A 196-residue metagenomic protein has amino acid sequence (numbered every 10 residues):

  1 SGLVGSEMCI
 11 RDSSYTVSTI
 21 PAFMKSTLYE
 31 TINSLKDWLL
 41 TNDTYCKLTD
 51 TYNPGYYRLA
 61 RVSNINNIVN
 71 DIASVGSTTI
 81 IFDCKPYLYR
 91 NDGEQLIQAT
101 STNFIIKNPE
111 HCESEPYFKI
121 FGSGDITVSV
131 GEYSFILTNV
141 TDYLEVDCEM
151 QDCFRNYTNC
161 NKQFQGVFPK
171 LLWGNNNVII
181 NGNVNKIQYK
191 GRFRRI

Functional and structural regions predicted by a protein language model:
G2-I10: Short, small-residue-biased leader/transition segments that mark boundaries at the very start of proteins
R11, L40-N42, I72-G76, E110-C112 (+1 more regions): Solvent-exposed loop and beta-edge segments used for protein-protein assembly and interaction
D12-T16, T79-I81, Y117, N177-I179: Beta-strand secondary-structure signal
V17-F23, C84, G122: Short beta-strand-to-loop capping motifs
S18-I20, M24-S63: Short, acidic/charged, Gly/Pro-enriched secondary-structure junctions
L28-K36, S74-T78, Q95-I97: "Short basic amphipathic alpha-helical interaction patches in structured regions
K47-L88: Short beta-strand and beta-hairpin "edge-sheet" elements
R90-I196: Intrinsically disordered, low-complexity segments enriched in serine, threonine, and glycine
